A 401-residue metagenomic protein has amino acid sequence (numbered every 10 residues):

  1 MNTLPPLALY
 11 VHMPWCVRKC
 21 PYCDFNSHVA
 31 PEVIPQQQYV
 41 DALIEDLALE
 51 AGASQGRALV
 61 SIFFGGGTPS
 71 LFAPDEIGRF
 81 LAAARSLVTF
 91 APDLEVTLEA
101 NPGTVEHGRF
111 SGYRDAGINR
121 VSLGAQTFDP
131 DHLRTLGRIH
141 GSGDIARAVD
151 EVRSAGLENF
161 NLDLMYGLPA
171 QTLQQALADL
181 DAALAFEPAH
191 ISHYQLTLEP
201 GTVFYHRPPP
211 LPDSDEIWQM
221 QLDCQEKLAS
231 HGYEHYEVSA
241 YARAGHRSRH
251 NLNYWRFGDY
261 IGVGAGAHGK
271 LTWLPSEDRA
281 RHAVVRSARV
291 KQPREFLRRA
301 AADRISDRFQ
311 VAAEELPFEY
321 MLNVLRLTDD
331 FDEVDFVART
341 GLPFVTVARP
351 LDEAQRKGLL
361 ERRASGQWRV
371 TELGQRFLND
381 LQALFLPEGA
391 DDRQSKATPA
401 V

Functional and structural regions predicted by a protein language model:
T3-A8, S27-A53, R57-L342, R393-K396 (+1 more regions): C-terminal scaffold of the Radical SAM
L9-M13: Short active-site neighborhood of thiol/selenol oxidoreductases, capturing the structured segment around
P14-S27: Local cysteine-cluster metal-coordination motifs and their immediate loop/turn environment, predominantly Fe-S cluster
W273-P275, K357, D380-Q382: A short, polar/proline- and glycine-enriched secondary-structure boundary/capping micro-motif
G341-Q355: Short amphipathic alpha-helical interaction segments
R356-S365: A short, conserved structural fragment
G366-T371: Minor-groove-contacting beta-hairpin "wing" of winged helix-turn-helix DNA-binding domains
L373-V401: Short, amphipathic alpha-helical interaction segments positioned at domain boundaries
